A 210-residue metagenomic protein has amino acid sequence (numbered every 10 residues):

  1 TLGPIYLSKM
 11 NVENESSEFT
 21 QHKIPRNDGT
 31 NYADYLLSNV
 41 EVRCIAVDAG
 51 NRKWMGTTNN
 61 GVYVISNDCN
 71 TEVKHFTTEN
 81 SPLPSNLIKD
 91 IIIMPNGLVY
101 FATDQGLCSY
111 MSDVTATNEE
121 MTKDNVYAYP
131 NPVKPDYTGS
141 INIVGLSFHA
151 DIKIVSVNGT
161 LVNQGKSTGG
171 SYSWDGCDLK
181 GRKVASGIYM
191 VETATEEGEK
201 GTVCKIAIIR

Functional and structural regions predicted by a protein language model:
T1-V126, D151, L161, E192: Carboxylate-rich, polar loop motifs that coordinate divalent cations or form catalytic acidic clusters
V47, G56, I93, F101-A102 (+5 more regions): Residue-level signal for WD-repeat beta-propeller blades
D48, M94, S156, D178-L179 (+1 more regions): Short, acidic, Ser/Thr-enriched surface-loop or helix-capping motifs
D68, S167-T168, Y189: Residue-level structural signal for beta-strand termini and adjacent loop
E120-K153, S171-W174: Glycine-centered coil/turn sites that cap beta-strands in beta-rich domains
D151-V162, G181, Y189: Short, glycine-anchored, charge-dense loop/turn motifs used at functional sites
L161-V184, T195-E199: Glycine-centered tight-turn motifs at strand-turn-strand junctions
M190-R210: C-terminal tail/sorting-segment detector
